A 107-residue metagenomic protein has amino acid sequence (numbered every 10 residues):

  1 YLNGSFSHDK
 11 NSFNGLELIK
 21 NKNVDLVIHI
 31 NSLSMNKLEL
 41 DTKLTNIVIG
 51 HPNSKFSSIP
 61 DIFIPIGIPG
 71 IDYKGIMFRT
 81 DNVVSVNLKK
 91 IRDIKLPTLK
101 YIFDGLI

Functional and structural regions predicted by a protein language model:
Y1-I107: Non-catalytic alpha/beta scaffold blocks inside enzyme catalytic domains
